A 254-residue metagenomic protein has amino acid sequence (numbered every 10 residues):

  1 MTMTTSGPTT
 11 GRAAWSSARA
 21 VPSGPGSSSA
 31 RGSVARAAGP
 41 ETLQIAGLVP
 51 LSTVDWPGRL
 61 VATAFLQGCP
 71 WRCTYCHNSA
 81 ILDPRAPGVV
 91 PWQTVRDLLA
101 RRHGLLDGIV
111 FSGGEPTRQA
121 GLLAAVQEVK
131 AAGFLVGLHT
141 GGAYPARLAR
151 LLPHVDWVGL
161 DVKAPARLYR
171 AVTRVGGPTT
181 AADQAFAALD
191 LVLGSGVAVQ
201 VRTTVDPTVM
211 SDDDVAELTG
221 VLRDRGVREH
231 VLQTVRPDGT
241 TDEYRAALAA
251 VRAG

Functional and structural regions predicted by a protein language model:
T2-G58, G194, V205-G254: Auxiliary Fe-S-binding modules of radical SAM enzymes
A13, S17, L43, T74 (+1 more regions): N-terminal capping/interface segment
P40-V49, L66-G68, I81-L82, T94: SEC14/CRAL-TRIO lipid-binding/transfer domains and related phosphoinositide-recognition modules that form deep
D55-V89: Canonical Radical SAM [4Fe-4S] cluster-binding loop centered on the CxxxCxxC motif and its immediate flanking residues
F65, S112-G113: A secondary-structure boundary/capping signal
S79-I109: Conserved alpha-helical substructure of the radical SAM core
R96-G108, T117-R245: Conserved AdoMet/S-adenosylmethionine-binding subsite of the radical SAM
